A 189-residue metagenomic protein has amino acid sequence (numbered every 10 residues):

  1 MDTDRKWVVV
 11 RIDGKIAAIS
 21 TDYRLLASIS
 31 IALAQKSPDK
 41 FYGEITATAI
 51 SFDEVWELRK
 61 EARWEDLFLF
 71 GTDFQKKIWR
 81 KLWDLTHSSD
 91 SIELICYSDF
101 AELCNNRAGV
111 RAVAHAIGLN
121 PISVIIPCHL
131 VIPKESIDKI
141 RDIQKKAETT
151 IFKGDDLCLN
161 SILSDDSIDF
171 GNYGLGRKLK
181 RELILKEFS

Functional and structural regions predicted by a protein language model:
M1-R107, F152-S167, K178-S189: Basic nucleic-acid-binding alpha-helical/helix-turn surface characteristic of O6-alkylguanine DNA
A108-E182: Short glycine/serine-rich loop segments
